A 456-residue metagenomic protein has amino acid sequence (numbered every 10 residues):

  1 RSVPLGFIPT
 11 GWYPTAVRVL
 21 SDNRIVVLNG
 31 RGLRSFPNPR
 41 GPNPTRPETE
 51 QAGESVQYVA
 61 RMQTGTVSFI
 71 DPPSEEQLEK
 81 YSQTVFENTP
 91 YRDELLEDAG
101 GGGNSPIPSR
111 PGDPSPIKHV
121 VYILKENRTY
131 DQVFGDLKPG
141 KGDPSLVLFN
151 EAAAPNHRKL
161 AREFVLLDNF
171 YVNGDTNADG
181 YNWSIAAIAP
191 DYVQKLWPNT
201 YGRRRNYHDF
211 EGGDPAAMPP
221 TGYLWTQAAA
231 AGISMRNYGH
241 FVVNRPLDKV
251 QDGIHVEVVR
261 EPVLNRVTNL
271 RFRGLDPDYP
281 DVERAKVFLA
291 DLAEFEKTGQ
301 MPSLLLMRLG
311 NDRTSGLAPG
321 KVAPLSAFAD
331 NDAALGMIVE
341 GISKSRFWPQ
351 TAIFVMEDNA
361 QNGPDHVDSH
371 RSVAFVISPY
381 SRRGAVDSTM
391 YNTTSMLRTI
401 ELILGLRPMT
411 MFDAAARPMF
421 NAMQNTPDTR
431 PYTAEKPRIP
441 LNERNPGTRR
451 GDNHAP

Functional and structural regions predicted by a protein language model:
R1-S105: Predominantly soluble domains enriched in secretory-pathway, periplasmic, or organellar proteins
K80-P456: N-terminal pro-sequences and low-complexity stem/linker regions of secreted or lumenal proteins
